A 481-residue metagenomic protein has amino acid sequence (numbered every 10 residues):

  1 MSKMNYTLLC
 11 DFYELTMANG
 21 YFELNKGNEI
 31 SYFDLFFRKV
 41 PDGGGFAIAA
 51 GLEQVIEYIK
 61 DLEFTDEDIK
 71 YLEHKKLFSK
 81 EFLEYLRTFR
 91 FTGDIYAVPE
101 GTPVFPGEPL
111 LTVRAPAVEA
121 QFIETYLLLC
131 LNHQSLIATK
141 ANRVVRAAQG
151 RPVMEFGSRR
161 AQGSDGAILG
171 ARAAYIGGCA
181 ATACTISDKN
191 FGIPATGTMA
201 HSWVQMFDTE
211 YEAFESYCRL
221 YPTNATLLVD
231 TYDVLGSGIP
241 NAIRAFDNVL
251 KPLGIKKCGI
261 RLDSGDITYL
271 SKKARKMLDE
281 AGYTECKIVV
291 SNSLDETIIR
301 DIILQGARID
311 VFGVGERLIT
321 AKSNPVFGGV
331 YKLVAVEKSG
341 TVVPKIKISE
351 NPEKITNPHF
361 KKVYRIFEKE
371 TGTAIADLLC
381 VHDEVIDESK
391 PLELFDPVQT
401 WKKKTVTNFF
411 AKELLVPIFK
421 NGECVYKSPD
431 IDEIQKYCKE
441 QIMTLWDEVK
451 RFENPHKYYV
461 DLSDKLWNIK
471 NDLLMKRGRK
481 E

Functional and structural regions predicted by a protein language model:
M1-E29, F33, R38, G43-G44 (+3 more regions): Gly/Ser/Thr/Ala-enriched C-terminal appendages of enzymes
M1-S31, K39-P41, L77, L83-F105 (+7 more regions): Buried, small/hydrophobic-residue-enriched core segments of structured protein domains
S31-R87: N-terminal, Lys/Arg-enriched amphipathic/low-complexity engagement segments that precede the first folded domain
K70-Y71, T139-R143, G157, K450-K457: Short coil/turn segments at secondary-structure boundaries
K75-L83, G163, K390-V398: Short, positively charged
T196, I260, I288, D310-F312: Hydrophobic residues within beta-strands of alpha/beta enzymes
H201, S291, G315: Residue-level "edge-of-site" marker
